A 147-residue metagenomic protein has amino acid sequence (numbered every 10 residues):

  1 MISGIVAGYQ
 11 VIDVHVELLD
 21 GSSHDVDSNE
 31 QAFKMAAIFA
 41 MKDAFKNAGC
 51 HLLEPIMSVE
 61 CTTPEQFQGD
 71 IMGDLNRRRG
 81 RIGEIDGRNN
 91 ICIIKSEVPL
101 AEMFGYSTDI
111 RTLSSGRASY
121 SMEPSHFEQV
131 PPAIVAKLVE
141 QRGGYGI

Functional and structural regions predicted by a protein language model:
M1-I147: Accessory interaction regions appended to the cores of large information-processing enzymes
